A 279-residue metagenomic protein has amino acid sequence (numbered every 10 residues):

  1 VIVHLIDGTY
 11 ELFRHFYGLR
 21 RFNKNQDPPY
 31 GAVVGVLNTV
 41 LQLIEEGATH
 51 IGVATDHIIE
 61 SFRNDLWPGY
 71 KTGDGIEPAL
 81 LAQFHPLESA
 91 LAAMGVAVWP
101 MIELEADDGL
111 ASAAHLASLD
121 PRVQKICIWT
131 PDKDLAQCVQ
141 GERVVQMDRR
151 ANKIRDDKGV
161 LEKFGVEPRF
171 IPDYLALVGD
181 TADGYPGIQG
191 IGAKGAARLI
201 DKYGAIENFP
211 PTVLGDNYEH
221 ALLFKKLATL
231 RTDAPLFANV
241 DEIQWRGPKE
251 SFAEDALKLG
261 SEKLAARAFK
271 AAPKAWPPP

Functional and structural regions predicted by a protein language model:
V1-G95, A151: Domain-level signal for Mg2+-assisted phosphodiester chemistry and nucleotide/NA-binding surfaces in nucleic-acid
F22, G73-N239, E262: Extended two-metal-dependent nuclease catalytic cores across DNA- and RNA-processing enzymes
V40, E88, K158, A253 (+1 more regions): Short glycine-/small-residue-rich flexible loop motifs, especially phosphate/cofactor-binding loops
H57-I58, E105, K270: Conserved beta-strand edge residues that scaffold enzyme active sites
D216, K226-P279: Low-complexity, acidic/Ser/Thr- and charged residue-rich accessory regions of DNA metabolism proteins
